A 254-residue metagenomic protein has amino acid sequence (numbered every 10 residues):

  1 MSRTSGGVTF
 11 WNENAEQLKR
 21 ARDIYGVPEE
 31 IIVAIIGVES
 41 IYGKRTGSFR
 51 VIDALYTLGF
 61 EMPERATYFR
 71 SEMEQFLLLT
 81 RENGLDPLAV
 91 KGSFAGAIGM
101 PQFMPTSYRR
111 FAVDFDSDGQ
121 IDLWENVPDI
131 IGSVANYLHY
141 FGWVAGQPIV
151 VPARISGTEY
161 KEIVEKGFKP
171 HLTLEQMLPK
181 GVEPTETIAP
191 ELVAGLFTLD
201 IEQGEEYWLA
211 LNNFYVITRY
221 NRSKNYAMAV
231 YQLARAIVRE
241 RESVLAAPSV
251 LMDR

Functional and structural regions predicted by a protein language model:
M1-S133: Acidic/His-rich structured neighborhood in mature extracellular/periplasmic domains
V27, W143-Q147, Y226, S243: Intrinsically disordered or highly flexible coil/loop and linker segments, enriched in small and charged/polar residues
S40, V113, H139, R235-A236: Residue-level marker of positions within ordered structural domains that often coincide with functionally constrained
L77, A135-L138, Y231: Non-transmembrane alpha-helical segments in soluble domains of secreted/periplasmic/extracellular proteins
P87, K91-E202: Flexible, glycine-rich surface segments
I188-R254: C-terminal functional modules
